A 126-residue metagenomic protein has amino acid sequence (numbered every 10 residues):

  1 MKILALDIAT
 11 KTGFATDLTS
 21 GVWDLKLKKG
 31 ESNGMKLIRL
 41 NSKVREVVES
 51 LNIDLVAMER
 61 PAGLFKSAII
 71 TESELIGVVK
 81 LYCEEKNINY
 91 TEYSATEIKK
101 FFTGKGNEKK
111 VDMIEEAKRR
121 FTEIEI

Functional and structural regions predicted by a protein language model:
M1-I126: Phosphate- and other anionic-substrate recognition elements at nucleic-acid/protein interfaces
